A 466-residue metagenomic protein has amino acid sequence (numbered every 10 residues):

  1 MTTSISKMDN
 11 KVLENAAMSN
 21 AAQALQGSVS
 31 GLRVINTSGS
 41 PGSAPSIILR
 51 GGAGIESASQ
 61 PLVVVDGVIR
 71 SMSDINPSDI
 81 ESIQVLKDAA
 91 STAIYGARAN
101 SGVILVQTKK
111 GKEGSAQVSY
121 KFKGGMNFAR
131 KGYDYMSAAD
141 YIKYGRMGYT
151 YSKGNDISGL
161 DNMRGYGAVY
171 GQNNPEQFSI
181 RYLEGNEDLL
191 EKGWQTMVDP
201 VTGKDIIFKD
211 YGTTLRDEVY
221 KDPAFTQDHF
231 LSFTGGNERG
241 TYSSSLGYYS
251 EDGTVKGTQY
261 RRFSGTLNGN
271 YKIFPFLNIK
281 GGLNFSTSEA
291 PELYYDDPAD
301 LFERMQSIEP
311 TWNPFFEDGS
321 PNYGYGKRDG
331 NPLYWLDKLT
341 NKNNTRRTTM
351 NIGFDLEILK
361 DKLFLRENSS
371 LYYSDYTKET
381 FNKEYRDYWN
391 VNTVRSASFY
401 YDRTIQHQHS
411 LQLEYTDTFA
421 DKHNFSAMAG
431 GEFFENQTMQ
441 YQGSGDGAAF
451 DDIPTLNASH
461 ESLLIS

Functional and structural regions predicted by a protein language model:
M1-T266, Y271-I273, N278-K280, T349 (+2 more regions): Short, small/polar-rich motifs associated with maturation and membrane association, primarily at protein termini
V63-V64, K121, R366-Y372, S426-F433: Extended hydrophobic secondary-structure segments that form protein cores and membrane-embedded regions
A129-K131, D199, I206-G247, E251-T258 (+5 more regions): Flexible loop and strand-edge segments within Gram-negative outer membrane beta-barrel domains
Y135-S137, D296-D300, K383-E384, S444-A448: Short secondary-structure boundary/capping segments
N341-S370: Charge-patterned, long linear interaction tracts outside catalytic cores
S374-Y376, F381, D451-S466: Signature of Gram-negative outer-membrane beta-barrel scaffolds
E384-V394, G443-L456: Solvent-exposed, glycine/polar-rich loop segments of beta-barrel outer-membrane systems
